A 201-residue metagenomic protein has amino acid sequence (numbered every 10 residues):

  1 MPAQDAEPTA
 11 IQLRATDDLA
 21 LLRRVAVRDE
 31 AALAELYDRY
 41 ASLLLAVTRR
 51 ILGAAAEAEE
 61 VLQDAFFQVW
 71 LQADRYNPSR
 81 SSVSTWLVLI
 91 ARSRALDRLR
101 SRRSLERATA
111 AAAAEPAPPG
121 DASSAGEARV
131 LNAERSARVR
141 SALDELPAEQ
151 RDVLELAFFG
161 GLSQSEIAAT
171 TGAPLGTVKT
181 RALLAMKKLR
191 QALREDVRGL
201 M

Functional and structural regions predicted by a protein language model:
M1-P8, R102, R107, A111-P116 (+4 more regions): C-terminal edge and immediately downstream basic/flexible tail or linker adjoining helix-turn-helix-like DNA-binding
D5, A10, A26-E35, L45-D64 (+1 more regions): Short, charged helix-capping/linker segments at alpha-helix termini
A20-V25, R138-P147: Short amphipathic alpha-helical boundary/capping segments
A26-V27, R50-A54, D64-R80, S101-R103 (+1 more regions): Sigma70-family region 2
Y37-A55, L71-Q72, V88, L143 (+1 more regions): Amphipathic, Lys/Arg- and hydrophobic-enriched alpha-helical face
E60-F67, S81-S93: Structural recognition of an alpha-helix C-terminal capping motif at a helix-to-coil junction
L71-P78, L89-A110, N132, L184: Arg/Lys-rich amphipathic alpha helix in sigma70-family domain 2
R92, L96, R138-V139, Q150 (+3 more regions): DNA-recognition helix of helix-turn-helix
